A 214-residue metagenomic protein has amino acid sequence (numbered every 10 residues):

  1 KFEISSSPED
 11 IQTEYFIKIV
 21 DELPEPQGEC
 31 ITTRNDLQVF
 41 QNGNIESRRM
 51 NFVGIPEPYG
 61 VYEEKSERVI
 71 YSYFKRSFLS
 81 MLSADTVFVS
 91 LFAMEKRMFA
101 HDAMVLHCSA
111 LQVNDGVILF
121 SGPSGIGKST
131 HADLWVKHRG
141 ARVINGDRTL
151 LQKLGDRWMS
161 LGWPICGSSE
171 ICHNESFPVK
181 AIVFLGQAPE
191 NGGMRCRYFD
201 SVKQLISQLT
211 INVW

Functional and structural regions predicted by a protein language model:
K1-S124, L134-R142, T149-W214: A noncatalytic interaction/capping subdomain that flanks phosphate/NTP-handling catalytic cores
K128: Conserved lysine of the Walker
H131: Hydrophobic positions on the alpha1 helix immediately C-terminal to the Walker A/P-loop
